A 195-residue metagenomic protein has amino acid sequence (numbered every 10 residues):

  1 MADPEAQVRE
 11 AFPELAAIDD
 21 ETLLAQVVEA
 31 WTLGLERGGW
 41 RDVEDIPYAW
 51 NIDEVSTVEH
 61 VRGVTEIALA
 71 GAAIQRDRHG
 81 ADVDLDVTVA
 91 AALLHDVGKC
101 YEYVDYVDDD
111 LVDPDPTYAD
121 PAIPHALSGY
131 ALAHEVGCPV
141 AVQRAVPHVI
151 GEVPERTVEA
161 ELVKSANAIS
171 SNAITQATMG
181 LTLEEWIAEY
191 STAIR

Functional and structural regions predicted by a protein language model:
M1-P114: Acidic/His-rich, divalent-metal-binding segments that scaffold phosphate/diphosphate chemistry
V8-L15, V27-W31, L162-S165, I169 (+1 more regions): Generic structural signal of hydrophobic/aromatic residues within well-ordered alpha-helices of folded domains
H60, H95, H125, H148-I150: Histidine-centered active-site/metal-ligand motif
H79, T88-V89, Y130-W186: Histidine/acidic-rich helix-loop-helix segments that form or flank divalent-metal centers in metalloenzyme catalytic
D86, A91-L93, P154, A188-R195: Short, mixed-charge aromatic SLiMs
D110-E135, E161, T182-R195: Divalent-cation-assisted or electrostatically stabilized phosphate/pyrophosphate-binding catalytic cores
